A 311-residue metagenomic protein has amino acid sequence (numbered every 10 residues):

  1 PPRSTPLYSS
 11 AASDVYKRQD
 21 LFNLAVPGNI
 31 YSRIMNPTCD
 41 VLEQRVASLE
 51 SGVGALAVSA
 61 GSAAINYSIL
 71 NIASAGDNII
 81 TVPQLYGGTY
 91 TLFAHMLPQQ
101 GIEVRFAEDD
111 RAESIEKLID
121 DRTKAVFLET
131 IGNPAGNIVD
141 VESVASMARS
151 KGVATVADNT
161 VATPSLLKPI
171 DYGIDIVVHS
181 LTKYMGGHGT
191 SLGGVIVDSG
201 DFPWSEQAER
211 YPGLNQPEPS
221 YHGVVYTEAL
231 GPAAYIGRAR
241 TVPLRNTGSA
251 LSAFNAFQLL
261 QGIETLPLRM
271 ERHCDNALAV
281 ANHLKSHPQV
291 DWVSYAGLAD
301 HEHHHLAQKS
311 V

Functional and structural regions predicted by a protein language model:
P1-A12, Y16, V311: Single conserved hydrophobic/aromatic residue that forms the stacking wall/gate of nucleotide- or nucleobase-binding
R3-S4, I30-I34, G132, L268: Short, surface-exposed alpha-helical recognition segments that flank or form part of ligand/macromolecule-binding
S10-A11, R33, G297: Pocket-edge structural micro-motifs
A11-A12, A47, A239, A307: Long alpha-helical scaffolds
D14-R18, N36, D120, S252: Residue-level signal for threonine
K17-N66, G88-M96: Conserved N-terminal alpha-helix of the aminotransferase class I/II PLP-enzyme fold
A55-S286, S294, D300, H305: Conserved PLP-enzyme active-site core in the AAT-like
